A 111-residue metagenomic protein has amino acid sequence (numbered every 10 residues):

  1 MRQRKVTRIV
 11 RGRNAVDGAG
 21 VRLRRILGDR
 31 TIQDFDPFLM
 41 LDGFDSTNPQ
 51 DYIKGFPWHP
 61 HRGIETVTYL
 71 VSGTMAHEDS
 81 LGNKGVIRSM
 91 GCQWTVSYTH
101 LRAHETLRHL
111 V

Functional and structural regions predicted by a protein language model:
R2-R24: Hydrophobic alpha-helical membrane-insertion signals
V16-V71: A short glycine-rich, His/Asp/Glu-containing loop-to-beta-strand
V71, D79, S97: Glycine-rich, histidine-containing beta strand-loop boundary motifs that form or position
G73-H77, C92-Q93: Short beta-strand segments in beta-sandwich/barrel cores
L81-W94: Short acidic-glycine-tyrosine-enriched beta hairpin
T99-T106: Conserved small/polar residues in nucleotide/adenosyl-binding loops
